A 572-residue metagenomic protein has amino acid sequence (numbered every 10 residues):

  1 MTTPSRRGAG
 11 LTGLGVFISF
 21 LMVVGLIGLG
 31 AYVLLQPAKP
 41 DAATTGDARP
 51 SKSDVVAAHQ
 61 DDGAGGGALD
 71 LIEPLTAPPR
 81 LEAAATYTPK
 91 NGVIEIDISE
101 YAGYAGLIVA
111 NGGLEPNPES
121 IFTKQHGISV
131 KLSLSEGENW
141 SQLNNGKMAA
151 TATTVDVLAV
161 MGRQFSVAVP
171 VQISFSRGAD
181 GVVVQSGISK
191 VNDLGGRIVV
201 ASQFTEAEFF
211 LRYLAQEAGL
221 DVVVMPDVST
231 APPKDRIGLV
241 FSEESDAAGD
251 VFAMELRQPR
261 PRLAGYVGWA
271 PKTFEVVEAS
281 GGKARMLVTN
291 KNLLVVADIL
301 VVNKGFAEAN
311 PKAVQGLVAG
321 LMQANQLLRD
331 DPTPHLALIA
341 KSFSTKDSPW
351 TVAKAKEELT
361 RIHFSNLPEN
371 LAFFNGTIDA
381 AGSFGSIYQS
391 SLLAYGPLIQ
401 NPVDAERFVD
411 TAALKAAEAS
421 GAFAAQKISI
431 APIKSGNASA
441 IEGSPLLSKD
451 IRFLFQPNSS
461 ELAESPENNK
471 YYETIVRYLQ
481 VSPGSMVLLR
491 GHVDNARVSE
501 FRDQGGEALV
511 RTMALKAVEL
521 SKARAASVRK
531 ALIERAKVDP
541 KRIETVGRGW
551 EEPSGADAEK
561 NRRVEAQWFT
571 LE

Functional and structural regions predicted by a protein language model:
T2-E138, N144, S365-P445: N-terminal hydrophobic or amphipathic helices and topogenic motifs
D47-S245, R257-R260, A264-A270, L287-K291: Short, glycine-/small- and polar/acidic-enriched structural segments that line small-molecule recognition paths
A105, V109, S141, N145 (+14 more regions): Solvent-exposed, polar/charged alpha-helical surfaces in well-ordered, non-transmembrane soluble domains, broadly
V109-N111, A179-K190, V296-A313, F455: A bilobed periplasmic-binding-protein/Venus flytrap-type ligand-binding module shared by bacterial periplasmic
V155-V157, D235-T345, P349: Pocket-lining segment of extracytoplasmic ligand-binding domains
A309-Q400: Secondary-structure end/capping motifs
D404-L488, A496-T512, W568-E572: Periplasmic peptidoglycan-binding/tethering modules of Gram-negative envelope proteins
S465, H492-E572: Periplasmic OmpA-like peptidoglycan-binding domain that tethers envelope proteins to the cell wall
